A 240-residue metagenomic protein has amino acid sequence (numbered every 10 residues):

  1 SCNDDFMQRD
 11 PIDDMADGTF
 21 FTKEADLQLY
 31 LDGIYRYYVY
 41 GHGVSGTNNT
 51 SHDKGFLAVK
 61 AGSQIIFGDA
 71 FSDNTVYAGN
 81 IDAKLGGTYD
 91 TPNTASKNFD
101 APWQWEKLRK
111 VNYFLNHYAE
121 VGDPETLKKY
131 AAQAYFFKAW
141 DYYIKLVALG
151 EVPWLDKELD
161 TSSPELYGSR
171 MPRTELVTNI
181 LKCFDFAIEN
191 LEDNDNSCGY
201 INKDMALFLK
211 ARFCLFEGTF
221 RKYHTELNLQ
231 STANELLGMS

Functional and structural regions predicted by a protein language model:
C2-L57, L237-S240: Membrane-proximal, proline-rich intrinsically disordered regions
I12-A16, K157-P164: Short linear capping/connector segments at secondary-structure termini
Q28, R36-G46, F71-L149, E165-T178 (+1 more regions): Conserved, well-structured interaction surfaces
P102, N194-N202, H224-L236: Outer-membrane beta-barrel proteins
Y135, L207-F213: TPR/Sel1-like alpha-solenoid repeat signature
L146-V147, P153, D195, F216-T225: Short coil/turn linking the two alpha-helices of tandem helical-hairpin repeats
E158-L159, Y167-R170, R221-S240: Acidic, serine/threonine/proline-rich low-complexity intrinsically disordered regions
